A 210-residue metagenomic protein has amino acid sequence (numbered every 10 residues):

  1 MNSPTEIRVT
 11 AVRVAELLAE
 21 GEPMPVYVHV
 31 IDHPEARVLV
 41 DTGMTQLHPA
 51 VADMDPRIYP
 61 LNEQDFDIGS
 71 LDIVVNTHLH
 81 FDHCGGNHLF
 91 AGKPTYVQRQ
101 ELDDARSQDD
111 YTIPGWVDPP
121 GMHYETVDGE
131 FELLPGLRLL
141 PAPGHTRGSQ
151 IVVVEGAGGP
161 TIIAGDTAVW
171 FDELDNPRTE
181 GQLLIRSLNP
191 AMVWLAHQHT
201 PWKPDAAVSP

Functional and structural regions predicted by a protein language model:
M1-L39, M44-H48, R178-M192, W202-P210: Zn-dependent metallo-beta-lactamase
N2, Y59-D72, V97-P141, N176-M192: Metallo-beta-lactamase
A11-E16, V26-D32, V38, G129-A157: Core dinuclear metal-dependent hydrolase active-site scaffold
A19, L47, L79-G85, D103-D104 (+3 more regions): Active-site environment of divalent metal-dependent phosphoester hydrolases
L39-T42, D72-H80, Y96-Q98, P141-G144 (+3 more regions): Active-site neighborhood of phospho(di)ester-bond hydrolases with catalytic His/Asp-centered motifs
H48, R106, A157-G158, I162-G181: A hydrophobic, small-residue-rich beta->alpha segment in the mid-to-C-terminal subdomain of diverse proteins
D53-V97: Active-site metal-binding motif and surrounding structural segment of the metallo-beta-lactamase
H88-A91, G156, S187-L188: Short, conserved loop/helix-junction motifs that constitute active-site signature segments in enzyme catalytic cores
